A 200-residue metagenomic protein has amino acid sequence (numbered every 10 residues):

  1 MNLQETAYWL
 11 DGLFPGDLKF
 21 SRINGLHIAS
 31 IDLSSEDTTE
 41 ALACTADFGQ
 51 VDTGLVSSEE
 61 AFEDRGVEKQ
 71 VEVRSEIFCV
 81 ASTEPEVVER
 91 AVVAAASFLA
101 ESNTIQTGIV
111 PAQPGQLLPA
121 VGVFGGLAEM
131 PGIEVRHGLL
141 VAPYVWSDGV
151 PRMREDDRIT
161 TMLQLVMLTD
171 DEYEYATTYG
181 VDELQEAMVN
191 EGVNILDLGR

Functional and structural regions predicted by a protein language model:
M1-R74, F78-R200: Acidic, proline/glycine-rich low-complexity IDRs
